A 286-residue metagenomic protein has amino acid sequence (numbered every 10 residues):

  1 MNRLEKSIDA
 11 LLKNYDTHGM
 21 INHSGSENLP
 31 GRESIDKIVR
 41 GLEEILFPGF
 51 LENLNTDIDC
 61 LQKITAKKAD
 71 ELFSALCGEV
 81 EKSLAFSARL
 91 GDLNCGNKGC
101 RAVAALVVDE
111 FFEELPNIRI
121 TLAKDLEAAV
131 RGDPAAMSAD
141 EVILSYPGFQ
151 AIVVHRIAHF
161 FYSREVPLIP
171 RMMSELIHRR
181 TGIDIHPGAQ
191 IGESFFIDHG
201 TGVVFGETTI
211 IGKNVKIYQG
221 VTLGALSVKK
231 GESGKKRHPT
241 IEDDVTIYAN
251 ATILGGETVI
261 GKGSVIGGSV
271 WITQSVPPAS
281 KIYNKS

Functional and structural regions predicted by a protein language model:
M1-M172: Terminal amphipathic alpha-helical/low-complexity segments used for targeting or macromolecular assembly
F161-E193: Short, conserved active-site entrance elements at the starts or edges of catalytic domains
T181, H186-P187, G192-E193, D198-E207 (+10 more regions): Left-handed beta-helix
